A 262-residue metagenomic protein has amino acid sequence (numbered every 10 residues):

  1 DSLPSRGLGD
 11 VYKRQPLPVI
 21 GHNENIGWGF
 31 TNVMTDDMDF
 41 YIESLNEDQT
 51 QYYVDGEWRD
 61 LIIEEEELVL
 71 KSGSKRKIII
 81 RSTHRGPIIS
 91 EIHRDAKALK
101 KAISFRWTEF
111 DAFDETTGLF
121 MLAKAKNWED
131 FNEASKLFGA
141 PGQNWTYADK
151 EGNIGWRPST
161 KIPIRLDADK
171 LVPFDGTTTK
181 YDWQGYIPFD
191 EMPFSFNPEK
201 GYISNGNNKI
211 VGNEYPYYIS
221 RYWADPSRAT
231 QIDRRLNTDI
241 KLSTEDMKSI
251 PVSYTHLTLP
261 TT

Functional and structural regions predicted by a protein language model:
D1-L3, G7-L8, T258-T261: Positively charged, low-complexity/disordered segments
S5-Y254: Mature extracytoplasmic enzyme cores
T238, T261-T262: A very general structural signal that marks isolated residues within well-ordered alpha-helical segments
